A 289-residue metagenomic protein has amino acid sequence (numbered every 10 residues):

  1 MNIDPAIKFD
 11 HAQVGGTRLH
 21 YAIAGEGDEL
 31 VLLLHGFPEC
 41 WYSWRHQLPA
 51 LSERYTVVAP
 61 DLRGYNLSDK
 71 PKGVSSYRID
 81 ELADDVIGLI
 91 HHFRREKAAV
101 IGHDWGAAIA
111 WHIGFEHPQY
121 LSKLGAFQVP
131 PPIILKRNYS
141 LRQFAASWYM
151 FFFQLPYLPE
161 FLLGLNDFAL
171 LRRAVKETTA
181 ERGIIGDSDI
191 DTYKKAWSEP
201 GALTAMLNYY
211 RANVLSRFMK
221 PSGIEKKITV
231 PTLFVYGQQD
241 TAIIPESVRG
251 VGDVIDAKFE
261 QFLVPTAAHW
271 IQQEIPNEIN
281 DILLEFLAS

Functional and structural regions predicted by a protein language model:
M1-D10, T17-L19, V58, Y65-I101 (+4 more regions): Flexible "cap/lid" subdomain of the alpha/beta-hydrolase fold that forms the substrate-access gate
Q13-G15, A24-E26, L51, K226-I228: Short, flexible hinge/linker loops that cap or flank conserved catalytic cores
G15, G27, R63, P265-A267: Short, solvent-exposed coil/turn elements at secondary-structure transition points
I23-D69: Conserved HGGG/HGGXW glycine-rich cap/lid loop of the alpha/beta-hydrolase fold
C40-W41, A108, A267-A268: A short, glycine- and basic residue-enriched loop/turn that sits immediately adjacent to a domain's principal
A267-P276, N280: Catalytic histidine-centered segment of alpha/beta-hydrolase-like enzymes
